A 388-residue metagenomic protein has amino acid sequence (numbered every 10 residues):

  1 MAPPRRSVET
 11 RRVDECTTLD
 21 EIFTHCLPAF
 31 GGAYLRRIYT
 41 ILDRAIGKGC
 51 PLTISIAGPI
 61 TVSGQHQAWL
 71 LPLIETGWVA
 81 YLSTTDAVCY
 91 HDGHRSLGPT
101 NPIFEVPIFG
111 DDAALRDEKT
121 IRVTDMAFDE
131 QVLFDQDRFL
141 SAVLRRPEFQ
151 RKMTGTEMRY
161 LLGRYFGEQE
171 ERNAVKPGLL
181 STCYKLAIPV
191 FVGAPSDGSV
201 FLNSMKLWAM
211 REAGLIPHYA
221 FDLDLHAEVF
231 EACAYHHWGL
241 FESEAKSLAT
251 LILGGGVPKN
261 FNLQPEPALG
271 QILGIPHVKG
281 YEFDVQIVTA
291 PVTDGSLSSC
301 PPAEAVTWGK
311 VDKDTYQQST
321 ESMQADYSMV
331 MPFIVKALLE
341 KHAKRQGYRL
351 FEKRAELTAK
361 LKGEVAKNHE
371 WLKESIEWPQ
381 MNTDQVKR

Functional and structural regions predicted by a protein language model:
A2-L27, L97-G98, P102-S199, K336-R349: Cap/lid and interdomain-hinge subdomains that line or gate substrate/regulatory clefts in soluble alpha/beta enzymes
A2-L73, V79: N-terminal glycine-/serine-/threonine-rich phosphate-binding loop
A2-R5, A33, S247, Q271-W378: C-terminal functional extensions of proteins
I38-L52, T182-L186, Y235-S247: Glycine-rich phosphate/diphosphate-binding loops that line cofactor/substrate pockets in enzymes
L52-T61, L82, F191-P195, I216-L297: Glycine-rich anion-binding loop/nest that anchors nucleotide
G64-A68, G93-P99, L202-K206, N262-P265 (+1 more regions): Short acidic, glycine/serine/threonine-rich loops at helix termini
A68-I74, K206-M210, E266-L273, C300-E304: Short, solvent-exposed amphipathic alpha-helical segments in soluble enzyme and RNA/protein-processing domains
E377-K387: Short, low-complexity, charge-dense intrinsically disordered segments
